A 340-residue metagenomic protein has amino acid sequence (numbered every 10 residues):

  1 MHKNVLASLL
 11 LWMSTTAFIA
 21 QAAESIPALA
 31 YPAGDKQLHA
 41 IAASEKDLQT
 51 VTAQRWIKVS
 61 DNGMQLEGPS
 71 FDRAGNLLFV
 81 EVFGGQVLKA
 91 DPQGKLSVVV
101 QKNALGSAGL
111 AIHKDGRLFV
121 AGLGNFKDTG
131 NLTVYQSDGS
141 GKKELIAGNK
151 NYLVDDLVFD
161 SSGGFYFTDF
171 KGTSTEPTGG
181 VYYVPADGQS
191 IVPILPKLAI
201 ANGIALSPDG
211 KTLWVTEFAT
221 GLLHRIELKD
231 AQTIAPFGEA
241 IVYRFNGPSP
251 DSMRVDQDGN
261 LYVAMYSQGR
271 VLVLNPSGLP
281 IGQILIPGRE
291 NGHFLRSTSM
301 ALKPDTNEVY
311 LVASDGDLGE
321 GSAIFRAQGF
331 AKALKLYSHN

Functional and structural regions predicted by a protein language model:
L9-L10, Q21-Q49, Q328-N340: Sequence/structural signature of beta-propeller modules and their immediately flanking N-terminal secretory/stalk
D35-G63, G238-E239: A short helix->beta-strand "capping" segment at the edge of beta-propeller domains
A53-V59, K95-Q101, G141-G148, Q189-P196 (+2 more regions): A short beta-strand motif characteristic of beta-propeller blades
V59-A74, N103-G130, N149-F167, G172-T173 (+5 more regions): Beta-rich, blade/repeat-based domains predominating in secreted/periplasmic proteins but also intracellular
V82, L123-N125, F170-G172, F218 (+3 more regions): Short loop/turn segments immediately following the C-termini of beta-strands
Q86-L88, G130-V134, G179-Y182, L222-H224 (+2 more regions): A short loop-to-beta-strand structural motif that recurs across blades of beta-propeller domains
I226-I234, G278, A327-L336: Short loop/turn segments immediately following beta-strands, especially the blade-tip and inter-blade linker loops
T298-N340: Blade-level signature of beta-propeller repeat domains, shared across WD40, Kelch, NHL, RCC1 and BNR/Asp-box propellers
